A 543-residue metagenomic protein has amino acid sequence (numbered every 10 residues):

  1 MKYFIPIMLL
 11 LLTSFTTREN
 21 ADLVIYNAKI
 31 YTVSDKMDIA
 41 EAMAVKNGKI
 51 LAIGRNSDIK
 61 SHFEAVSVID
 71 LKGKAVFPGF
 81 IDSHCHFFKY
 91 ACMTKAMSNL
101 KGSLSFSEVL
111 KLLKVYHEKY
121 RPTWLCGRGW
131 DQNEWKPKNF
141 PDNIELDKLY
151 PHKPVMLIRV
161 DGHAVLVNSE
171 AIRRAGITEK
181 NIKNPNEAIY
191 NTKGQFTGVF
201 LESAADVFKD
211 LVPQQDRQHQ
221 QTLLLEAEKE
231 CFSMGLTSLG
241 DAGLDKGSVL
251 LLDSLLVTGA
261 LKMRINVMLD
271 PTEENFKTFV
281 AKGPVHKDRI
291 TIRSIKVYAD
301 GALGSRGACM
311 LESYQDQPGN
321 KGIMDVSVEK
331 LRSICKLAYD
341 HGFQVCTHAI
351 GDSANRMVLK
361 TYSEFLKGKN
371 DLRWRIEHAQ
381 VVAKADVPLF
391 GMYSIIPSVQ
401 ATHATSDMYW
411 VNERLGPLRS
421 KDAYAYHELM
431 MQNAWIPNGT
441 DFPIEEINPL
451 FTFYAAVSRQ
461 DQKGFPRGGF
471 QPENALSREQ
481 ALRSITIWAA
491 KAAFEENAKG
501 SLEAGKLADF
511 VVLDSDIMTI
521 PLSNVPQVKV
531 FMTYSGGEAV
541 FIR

Functional and structural regions predicted by a protein language model:
Y3, M8-A21: Bacterial Sec-dependent signal peptides at the C-terminal "C-region" and cleavage site
F15-Y26, Y31, D35-T278, V297-A354 (+5 more regions): Divalent metal-binding segments
G79, N275-T278, D407-V411, N448 (+1 more regions): Short, charged, surface-exposed secondary-structure boundary motifs
H86, I290-G307, S394-A404: Non-cysteine beta-strand/loop elements that form the S-adenosyl-L-methionine
L255-G259, A281-I290, K369, F390-M392: Acidic (Asp/Glu)-rich catalytic clusters
E274-V285, V399: Substrate-binding cleft/loops of secretory-pathway carbohydrate-active enzymes
C335-C346, S353-W374, H378, K384-P388 (+3 more regions): His/Asp/Glu-enriched, well-ordered alpha-helical/loop segment that forms or immediately abuts the divalent-metal
